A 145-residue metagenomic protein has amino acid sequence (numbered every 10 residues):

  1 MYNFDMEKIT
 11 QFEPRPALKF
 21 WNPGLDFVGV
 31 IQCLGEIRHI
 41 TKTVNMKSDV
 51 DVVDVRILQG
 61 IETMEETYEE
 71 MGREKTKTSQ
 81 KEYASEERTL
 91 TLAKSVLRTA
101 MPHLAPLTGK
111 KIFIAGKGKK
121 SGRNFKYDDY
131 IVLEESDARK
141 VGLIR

Functional and structural regions predicted by a protein language model:
M1-E82: OB-fold ssDNA-binding interfaces and closely related basic DNA-contact patches used across DNA replication/repair
G29-G35, G109-K117: OB-fold and OB-like beta-barrel modules that bind single-stranded nucleic acids
E36, E74-K75, T91-R98: A short, sequence-level motif marking secondary-structure junctions
K47-D49, L104-T108, N124: Intrinsically disordered, low-complexity regulatory regions enriched in Ser/Pro/Gly/Thr and acidic residues
T78-L92: Short, basic/aromatic beta-hairpin or loop at an interaction surface
S95-I114: Short nucleic-acid-contacting surface segments enriched for D/E, G, S/T with interspersed K/R
A115-R145: OB-fold/S1-family single-stranded nucleic acid-binding modules
